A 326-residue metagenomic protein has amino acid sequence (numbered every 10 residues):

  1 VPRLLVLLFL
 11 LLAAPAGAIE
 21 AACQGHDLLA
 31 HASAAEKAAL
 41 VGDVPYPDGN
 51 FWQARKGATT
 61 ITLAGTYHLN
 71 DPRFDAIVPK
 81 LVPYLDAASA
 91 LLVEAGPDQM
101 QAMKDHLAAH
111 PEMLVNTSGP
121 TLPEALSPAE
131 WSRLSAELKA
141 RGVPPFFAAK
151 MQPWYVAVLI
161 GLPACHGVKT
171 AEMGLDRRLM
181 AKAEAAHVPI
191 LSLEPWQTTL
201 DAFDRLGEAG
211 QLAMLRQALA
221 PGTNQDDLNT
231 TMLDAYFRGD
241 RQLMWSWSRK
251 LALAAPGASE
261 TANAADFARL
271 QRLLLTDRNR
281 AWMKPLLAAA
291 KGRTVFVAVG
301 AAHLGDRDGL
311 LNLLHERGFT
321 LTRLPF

Functional and structural regions predicted by a protein language model:
P2-L7: Sec-dependent signal peptide recognition, specifically the positively charged N-region followed immediately by
A13-A16: N-terminal signal peptide c-region/cleavage motif recognized by signal peptidases
I19-V44, D48-D266, L270: Structured, acidic catalytic/metal-binding patches in enzyme active sites
A268-F326: C-terminal soluble interaction/assembly domains
